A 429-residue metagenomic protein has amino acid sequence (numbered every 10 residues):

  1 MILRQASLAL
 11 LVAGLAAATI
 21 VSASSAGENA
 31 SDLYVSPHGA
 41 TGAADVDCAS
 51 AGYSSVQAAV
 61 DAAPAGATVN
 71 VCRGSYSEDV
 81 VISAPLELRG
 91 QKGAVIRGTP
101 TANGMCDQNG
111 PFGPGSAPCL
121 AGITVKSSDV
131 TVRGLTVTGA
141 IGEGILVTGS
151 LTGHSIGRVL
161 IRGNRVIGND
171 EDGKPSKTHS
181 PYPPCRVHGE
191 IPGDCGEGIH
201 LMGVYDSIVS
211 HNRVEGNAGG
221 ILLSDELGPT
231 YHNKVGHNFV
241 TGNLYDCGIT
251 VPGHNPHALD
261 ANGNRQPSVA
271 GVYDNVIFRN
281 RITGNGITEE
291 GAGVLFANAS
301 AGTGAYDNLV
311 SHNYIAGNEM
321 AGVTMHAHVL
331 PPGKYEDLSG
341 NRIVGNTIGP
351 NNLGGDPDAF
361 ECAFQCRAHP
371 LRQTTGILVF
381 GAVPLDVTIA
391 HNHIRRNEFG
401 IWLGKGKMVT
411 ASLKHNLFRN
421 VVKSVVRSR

Functional and structural regions predicted by a protein language model:
I2-A26: Secretory targeting and sorting signals
S22-A58, A62, R73: Right-handed parallel beta-helix/beta-solenoid
S25-Y34, A390-H391, R395-R396, K407 (+2 more regions): Polybasic, low-complexity, intrinsically disordered segments
P37, D47-S54, T68, R73 (+4 more regions): Right-handed parallel beta-helix/beta-spiral solenoid domain characteristic of secreted/periplasmic
H38, A65, C72-S75, D79 (+23 more regions): Beta-strand repeat scaffolds of extracellular/surface proteins
P64, S83-A84, Q91, S127-S128 (+25 more regions): Parallel beta-helix/beta-solenoid
A102-T124, G139-I156, K174-G203, E215-T230 (+6 more regions): Extracellular beta-strand/beta-solenoid scaffold signature
